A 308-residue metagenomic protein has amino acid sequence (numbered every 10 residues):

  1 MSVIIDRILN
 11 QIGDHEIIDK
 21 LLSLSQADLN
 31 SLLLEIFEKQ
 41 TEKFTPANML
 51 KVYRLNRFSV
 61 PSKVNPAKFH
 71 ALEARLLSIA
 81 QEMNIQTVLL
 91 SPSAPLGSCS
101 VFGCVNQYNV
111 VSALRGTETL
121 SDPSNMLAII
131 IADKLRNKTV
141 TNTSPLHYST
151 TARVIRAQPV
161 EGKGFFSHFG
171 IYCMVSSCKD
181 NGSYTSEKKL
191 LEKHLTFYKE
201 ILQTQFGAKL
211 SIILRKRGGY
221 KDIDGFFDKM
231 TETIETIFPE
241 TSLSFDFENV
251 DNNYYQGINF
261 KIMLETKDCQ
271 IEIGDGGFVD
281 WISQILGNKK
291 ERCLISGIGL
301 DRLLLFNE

Functional and structural regions predicted by a protein language model:
M1-E308: TRNA-recognition modules of translation machinery and tRNA-sensing kinases, especially anticodon-binding
